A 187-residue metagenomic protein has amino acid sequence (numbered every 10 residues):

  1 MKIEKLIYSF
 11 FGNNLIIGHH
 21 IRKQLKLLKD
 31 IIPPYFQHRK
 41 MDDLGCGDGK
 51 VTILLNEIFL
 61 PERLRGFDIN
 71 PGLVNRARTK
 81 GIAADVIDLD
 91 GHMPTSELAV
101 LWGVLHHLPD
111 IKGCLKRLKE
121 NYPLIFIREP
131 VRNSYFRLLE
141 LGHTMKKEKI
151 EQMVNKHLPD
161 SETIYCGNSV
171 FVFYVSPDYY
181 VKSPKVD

Functional and structural regions predicted by a protein language model:
M1-Y35: Conserved class I S-adenosyl-L-methionine
R39-G45: Conserved class I S-adenosyl-L-methionine
D48-A83, D88-L89: Class I SAM-dependent methyltransferase SAM/SAH-binding core
V100: A conserved beta-strand element that flanks and buttresses the S-adenosyl-L-methionine
V104: Hydrophobic adenine-recognition pocket in adenosine-nucleotide-binding enzymes
L108-L118: A short, conserved alpha-helix within the catalytic core of class I
Y122-V131: Conserved beta-strand signature within the Rossmann-like core of class I S-adenosyl-L-methionine
G142-L158: Short alpha-helix
